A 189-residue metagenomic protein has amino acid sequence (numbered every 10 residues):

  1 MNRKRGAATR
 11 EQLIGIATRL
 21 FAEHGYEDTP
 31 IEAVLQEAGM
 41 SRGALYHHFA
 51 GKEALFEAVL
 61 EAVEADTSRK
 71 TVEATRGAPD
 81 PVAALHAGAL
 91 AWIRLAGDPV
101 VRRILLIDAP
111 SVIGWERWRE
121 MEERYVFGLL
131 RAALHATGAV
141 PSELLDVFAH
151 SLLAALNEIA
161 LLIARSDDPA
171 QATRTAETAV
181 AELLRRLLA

Functional and structural regions predicted by a protein language model:
M1-H24, D28-M40, E53-E57: Basic, helix-initiating cap at the start of DNA-binding domains
A7, E11, G15, R19 (+10 more regions): Generic detection of well-ordered alpha-helical segments
A22, Y46-A50, A58, A62: Base-recognition residues in the alpha-helical recognition helix of bacterial helix-turn-helix
G43: Key DNA-contact positions within bacterial/archaeal DNA-binding proteins
A58, V72-V100, F148-L152: Hydrophobic alpha-helical connector segments
A65-S68, A83, I113-A139, D146-H150 (+2 more regions): Amphipathic alpha-helical packing segments from all-alpha helical-bundle domains
A87, I93-L129, H135, V140 (+2 more regions): Short secondary-structure transition hinges
